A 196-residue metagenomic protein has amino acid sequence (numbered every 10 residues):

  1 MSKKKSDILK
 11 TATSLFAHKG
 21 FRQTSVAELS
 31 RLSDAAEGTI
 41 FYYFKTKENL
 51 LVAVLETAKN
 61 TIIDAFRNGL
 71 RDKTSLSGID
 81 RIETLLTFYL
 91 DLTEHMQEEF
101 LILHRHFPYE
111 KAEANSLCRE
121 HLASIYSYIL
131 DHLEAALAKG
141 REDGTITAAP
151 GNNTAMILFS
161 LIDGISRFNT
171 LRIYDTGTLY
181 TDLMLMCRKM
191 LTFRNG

Functional and structural regions predicted by a protein language model:
K4-T13, L29, V54-A58, I62 (+2 more regions): Generic hydrophobic, amphipathic alpha-helix propensity
D7, L15-N49, A53: Helix-turn-helix
K47, V54, A58, I62 (+6 more regions): Hydrophobic/aromatic residues within well-ordered alpha-helical segments
A53, N68-Q97, T154-L158, Y180 (+1 more regions): Hydrophobic alpha-helical connector segments
N60, A114-D143, N152-N153, T181: Amphipathic alpha-helical packing segments from all-alpha helical-bundle domains
L70-K73, H104-K111, N169-R172: Secondary-structure edge/capping motif, primarily at the C-terminal ends of alpha-helices and the immediately following
L90-D131: Short secondary-structure transition hinges
D91-H95, L130, A135, K139-D143 (+3 more regions): Amphipathic C-terminal alpha-helical segment
